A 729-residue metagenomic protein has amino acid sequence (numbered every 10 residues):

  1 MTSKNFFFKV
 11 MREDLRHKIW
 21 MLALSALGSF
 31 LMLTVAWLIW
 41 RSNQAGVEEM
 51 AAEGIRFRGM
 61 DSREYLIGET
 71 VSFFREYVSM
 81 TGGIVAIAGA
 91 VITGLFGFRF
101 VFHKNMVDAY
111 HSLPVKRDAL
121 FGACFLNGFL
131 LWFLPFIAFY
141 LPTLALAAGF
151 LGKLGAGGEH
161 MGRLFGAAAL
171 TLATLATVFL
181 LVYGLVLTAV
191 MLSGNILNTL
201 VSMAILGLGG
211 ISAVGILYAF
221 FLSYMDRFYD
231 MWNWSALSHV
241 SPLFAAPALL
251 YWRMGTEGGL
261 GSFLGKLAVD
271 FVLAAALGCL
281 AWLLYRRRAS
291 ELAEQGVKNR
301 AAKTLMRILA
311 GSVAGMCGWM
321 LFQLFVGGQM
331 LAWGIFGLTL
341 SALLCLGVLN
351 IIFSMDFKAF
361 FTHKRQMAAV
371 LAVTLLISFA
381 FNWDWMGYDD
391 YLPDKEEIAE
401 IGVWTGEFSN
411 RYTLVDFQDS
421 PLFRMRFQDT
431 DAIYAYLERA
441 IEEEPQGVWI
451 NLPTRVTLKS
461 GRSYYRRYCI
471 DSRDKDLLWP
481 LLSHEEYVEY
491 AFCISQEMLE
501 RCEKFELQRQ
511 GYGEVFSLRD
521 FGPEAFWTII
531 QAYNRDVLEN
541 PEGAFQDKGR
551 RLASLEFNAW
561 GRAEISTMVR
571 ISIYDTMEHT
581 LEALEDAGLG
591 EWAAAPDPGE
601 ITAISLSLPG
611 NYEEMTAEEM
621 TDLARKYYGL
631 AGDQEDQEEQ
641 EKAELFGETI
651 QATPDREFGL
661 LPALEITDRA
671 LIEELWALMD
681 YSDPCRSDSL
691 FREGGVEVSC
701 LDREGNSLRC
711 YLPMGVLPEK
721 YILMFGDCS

Functional and structural regions predicted by a protein language model:
M1-L24: Aromatic- and glycine-rich beta-strand/loop motifs that create alpha-glucan
K4, W40-F73, S212-A301, M316-F336 (+4 more regions): Terminal transmembrane helical anchor/hairpin motif
S72, L126-G194, N198, I211-V214: Secretory targeting signals
Y77-M106: Long, hydrophobic alpha-helical segments
F100-L130, G522-P541, E665-D680: Helix-loop-helix units of permease transmembrane domains in multi-pass membrane transporters, especially ABC
M306-A314, G347-D389: Internal/C-terminal transmembrane anchor helices
A380-Y464: Membrane-interface segments at or immediately adjacent to transmembrane helices that form the boundary between
E442-S472, E539-S572, D683-Y711: Short, structured surface segments that line ligand/substrate-binding pockets
